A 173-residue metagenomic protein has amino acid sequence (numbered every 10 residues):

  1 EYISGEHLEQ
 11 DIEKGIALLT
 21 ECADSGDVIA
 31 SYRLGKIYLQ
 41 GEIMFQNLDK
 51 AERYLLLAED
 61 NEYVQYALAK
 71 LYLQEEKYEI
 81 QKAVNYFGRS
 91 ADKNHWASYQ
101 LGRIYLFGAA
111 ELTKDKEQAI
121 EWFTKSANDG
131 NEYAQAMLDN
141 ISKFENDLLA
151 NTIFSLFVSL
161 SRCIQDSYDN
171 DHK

Functional and structural regions predicted by a protein language model:
E1-S4, R33-Q40, Q65-Q74, Q100-F107 (+1 more regions): Hydrophobic face of amphipathic alpha-helices that form TPR/SEL1-like repeat modules and related alpha-solenoid
Y2-E6, D24-D27, Q40-E42, D60-Y63 (+4 more regions): Short helix-capping/linker turns of helical repeat alpha-solenoids
E9-L18, F45-Y54, E76-Y86, L112-W122 (+1 more regions): Structural signature of tandem alpha-helical TPR/SEL1-like repeats, specifically the intra-repeat loop/turn
E21-C22, L57-A58, R89-S90, K125-S126: Canonical positions in the second alpha-helix
I43, S142-L160: Alpha-helical linker/edge segments of TPR/alpha-solenoid repeat scaffolds and analogous pre-/post-domain helices
A58-D60, E117-E132, D139, I153-F157: TPR/TPR-like (Sel1-like) alpha-helical repeat modules
S159-K173: Low-complexity, charge- and small-residue-enriched intrinsically disordered regions
